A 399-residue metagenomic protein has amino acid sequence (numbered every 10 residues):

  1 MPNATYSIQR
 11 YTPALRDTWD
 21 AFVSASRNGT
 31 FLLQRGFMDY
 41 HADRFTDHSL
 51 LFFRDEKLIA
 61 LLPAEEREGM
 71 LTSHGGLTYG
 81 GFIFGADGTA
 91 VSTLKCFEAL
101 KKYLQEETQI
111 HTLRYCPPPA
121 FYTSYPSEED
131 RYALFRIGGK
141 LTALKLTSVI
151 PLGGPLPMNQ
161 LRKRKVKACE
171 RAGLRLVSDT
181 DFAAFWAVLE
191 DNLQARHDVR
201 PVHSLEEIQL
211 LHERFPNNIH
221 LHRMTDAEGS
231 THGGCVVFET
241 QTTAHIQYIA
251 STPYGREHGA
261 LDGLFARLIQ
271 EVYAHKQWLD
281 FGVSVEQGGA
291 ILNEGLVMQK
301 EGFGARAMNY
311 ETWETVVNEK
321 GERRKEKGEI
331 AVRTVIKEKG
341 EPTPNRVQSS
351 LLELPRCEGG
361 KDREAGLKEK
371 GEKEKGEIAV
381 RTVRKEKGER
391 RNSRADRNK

Functional and structural regions predicted by a protein language model:
P2, E66, L134-L156, K276-E329 (+1 more regions): Active-site/acyl-donor-binding loops of N-acyltransferases
Y6-D55, L62-M70, P119-G255: A conserved beta-strand-loop-helix scaffold within acyl/acetyltransferase catalytic domains
L61-L62, I83, T89, L94-A99 (+1 more regions): Aromatic (often tryptophan-rich) hydrophobic motifs at membrane interfaces
L77-P126: A gly/proline- and charged-residue-enriched helix-loop-helix capping module
G321-R323, G328, G340, G366 (+3 more regions): Small-residue-biased low-complexity repeat regions
I330-I336, I378-V383: Intrinsic disorder/low-complexity segments
G359-G360: Glycine-biased, low-complexity coil/linker segments
